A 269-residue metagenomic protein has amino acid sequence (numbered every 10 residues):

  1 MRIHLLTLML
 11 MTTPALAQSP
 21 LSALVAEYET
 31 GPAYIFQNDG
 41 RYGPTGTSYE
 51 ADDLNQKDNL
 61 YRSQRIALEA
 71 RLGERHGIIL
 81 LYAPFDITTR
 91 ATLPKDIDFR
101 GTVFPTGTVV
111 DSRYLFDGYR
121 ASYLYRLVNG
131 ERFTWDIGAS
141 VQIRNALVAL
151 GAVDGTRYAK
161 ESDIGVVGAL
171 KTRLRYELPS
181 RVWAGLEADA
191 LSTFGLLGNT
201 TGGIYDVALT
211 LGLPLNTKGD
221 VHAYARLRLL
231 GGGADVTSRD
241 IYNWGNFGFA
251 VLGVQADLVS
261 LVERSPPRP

Functional and structural regions predicted by a protein language model:
A17-F85, V251, Q255-V259, P269: Short glycine/proline- and aromatic-enriched beta-strand/turn motifs that initiate or cap beta-hairpins
L21, G73-R75, V128-R132, R144 (+3 more regions): Outer-membrane beta-barrel channels and translocator barrels
L24-Y28, I66, H76-L80, A121 (+6 more regions): Transmembrane beta-strands of outer-membrane beta-barrel proteins
E29-I35, A83-F85, R126, S140-R144 (+3 more regions): Outer-membrane beta-barrel pore domains and translocons
F36-Y61, P84-D117, I143-I164, T193-T200 (+1 more regions): Extracellular/periplasm-exposed beta-strand and loop segments of Gram-negative cell-envelope proteins, dominated by
A67-R71, L124-R126, R173-R175, T210-P214 (+1 more regions): Transmembrane beta-barrel domains of outer membrane proteins
I143-V221, L230-G231: Outer-membrane beta-barrel transmembrane domain signature
G212-P269: Predominantly the C-terminal beta-signal and adjacent terminal strand-loop region of outer-membrane beta-barrel
